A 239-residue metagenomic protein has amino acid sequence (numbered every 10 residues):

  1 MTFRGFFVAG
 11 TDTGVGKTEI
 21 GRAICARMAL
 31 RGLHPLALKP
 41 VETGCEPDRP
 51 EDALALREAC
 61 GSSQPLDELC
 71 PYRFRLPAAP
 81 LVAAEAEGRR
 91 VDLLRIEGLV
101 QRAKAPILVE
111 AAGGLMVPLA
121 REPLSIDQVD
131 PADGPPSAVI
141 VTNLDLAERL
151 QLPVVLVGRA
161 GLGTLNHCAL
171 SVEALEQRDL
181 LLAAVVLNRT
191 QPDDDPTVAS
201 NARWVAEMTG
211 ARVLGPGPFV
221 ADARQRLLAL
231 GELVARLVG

Functional and structural regions predicted by a protein language model:
F3, E19-L94, G98-R102: N-terminal phosphate/diphosphate-binding loop that engages ATP/GTP or pyrophosphate donors across diverse enzyme folds
V8: Hydrophobic anchor at the beta1->P-loop junction of P-loop NTPases
V15-G16: Conserved glycine(s) of the Walker
K39, V155-G158, A183-R189: Short internal beta-strands
C60, L150, M208-G210: Short, structured coil segments at secondary-structure junctions
P80-P136: Phosphate-binding/switch loop-helix module in NTP-utilizing enzymes
P123, S137-A160: Inter-motif core of Ras-like GTPase G domains
V172-G239: C-terminal lobe/tail of nucleotide-utilizing enzymes
